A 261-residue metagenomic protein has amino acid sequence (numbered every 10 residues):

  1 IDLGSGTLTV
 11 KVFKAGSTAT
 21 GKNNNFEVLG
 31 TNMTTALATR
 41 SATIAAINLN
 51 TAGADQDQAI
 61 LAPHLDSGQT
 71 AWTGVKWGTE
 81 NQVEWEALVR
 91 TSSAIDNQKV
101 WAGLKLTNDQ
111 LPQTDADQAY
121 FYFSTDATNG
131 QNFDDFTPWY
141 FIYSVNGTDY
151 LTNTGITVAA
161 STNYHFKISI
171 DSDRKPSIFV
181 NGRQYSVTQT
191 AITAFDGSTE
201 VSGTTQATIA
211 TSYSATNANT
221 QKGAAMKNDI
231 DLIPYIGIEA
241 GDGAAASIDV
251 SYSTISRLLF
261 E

Functional and structural regions predicted by a protein language model:
D2-A36: Short, tryptophan-glycine- and acidic/Ser/Thr-enriched carbohydrate-recognition patches
A36-I60: Short carbohydrate-recognition loop motifs
T51-P138: Secretory/extracellular carbohydrate-interaction modules and structurally similar beta-sandwich "look-alikes"
W85-A87, T162-D171, P176-V180: Short tryptophan-centered beta-strand motifs in secreted/extracellular beta-sheet-rich domains of glycan-recognition
W101-K105, Y120-S124, F141-S144, S169 (+2 more regions): Beta-strand-rich, repetitive solenoid scaffolds
I142-H165: Short, aromatic/His-centered strand-loop micro-motif at the edge of beta-sheets
T199-E261: Ligand-recognition surfaces built from glycine- and aromatic
